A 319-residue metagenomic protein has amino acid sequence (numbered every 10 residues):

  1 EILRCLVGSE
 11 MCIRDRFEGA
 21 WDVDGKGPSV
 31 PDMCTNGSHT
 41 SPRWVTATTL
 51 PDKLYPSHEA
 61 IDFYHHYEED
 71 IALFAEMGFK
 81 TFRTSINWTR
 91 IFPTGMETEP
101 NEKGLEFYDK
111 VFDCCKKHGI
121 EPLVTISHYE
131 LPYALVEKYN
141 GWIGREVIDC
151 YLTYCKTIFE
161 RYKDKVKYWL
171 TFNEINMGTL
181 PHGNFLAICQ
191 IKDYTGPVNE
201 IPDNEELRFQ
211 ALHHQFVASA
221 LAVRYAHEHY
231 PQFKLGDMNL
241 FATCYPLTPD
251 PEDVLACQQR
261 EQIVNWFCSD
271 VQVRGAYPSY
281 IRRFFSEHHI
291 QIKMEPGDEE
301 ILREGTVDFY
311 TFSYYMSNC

Functional and structural regions predicted by a protein language model:
E1-G8, I13: Single conserved hydrophobic/aromatic residue that forms the stacking wall/gate of nucleotide- or nucleobase-binding
R4, M77, D164, E304-G305: Structured loop/turn residues at beta-strand edges in well-structured enzyme cores
R14-G19: Short polar catalytic/cofactor-binding loops
G25-A72: Aromatic- and Gly/Pro-rich amphipathic surface segment
P42-W44, T49, K53, E69-A222 (+1 more regions): Substrate-binding cleft and catalytic face of glycoside hydrolase catalytic domains, especially the flexible beta-alpha
A60-I61, V147, S286-I290: Short, flexible loop segments at the rims of nucleotide/cofactor-binding pockets, characterized by
V198-C319: Noncatalytic carbohydrate-binding groove/subsite architecture in carbohydrate-active enzymes
